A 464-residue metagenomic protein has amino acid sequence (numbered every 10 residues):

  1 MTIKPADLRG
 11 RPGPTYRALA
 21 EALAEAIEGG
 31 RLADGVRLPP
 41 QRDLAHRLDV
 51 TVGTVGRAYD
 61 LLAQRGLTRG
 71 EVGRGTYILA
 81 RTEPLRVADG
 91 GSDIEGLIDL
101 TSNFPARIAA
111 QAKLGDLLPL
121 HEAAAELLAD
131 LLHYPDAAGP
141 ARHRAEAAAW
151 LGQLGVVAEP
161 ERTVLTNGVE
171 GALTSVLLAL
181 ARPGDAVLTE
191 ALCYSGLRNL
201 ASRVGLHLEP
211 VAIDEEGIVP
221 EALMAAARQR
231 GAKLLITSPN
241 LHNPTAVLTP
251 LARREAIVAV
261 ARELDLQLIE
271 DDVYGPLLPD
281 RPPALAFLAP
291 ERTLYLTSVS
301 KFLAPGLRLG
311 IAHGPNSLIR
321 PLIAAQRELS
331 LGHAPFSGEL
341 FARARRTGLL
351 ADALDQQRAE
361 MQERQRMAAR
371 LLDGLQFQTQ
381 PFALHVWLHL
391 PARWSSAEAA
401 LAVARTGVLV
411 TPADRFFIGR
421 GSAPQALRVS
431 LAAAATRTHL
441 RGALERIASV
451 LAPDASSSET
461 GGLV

Functional and structural regions predicted by a protein language model:
M1-L127, L132, H143, I323 (+8 more regions): N-terminal basic, amphipathic alpha-helical segments
G73, A289-P321, H333-F336: Active-site PLP attachment segment
D130-L264, G275-L294, A452-D454, E459-L463: Conserved core of the PLP fold type I
T189, P210, L268-E270, V410-P412: Hydrophobic residues in well-ordered beta-strands that form the structural core
H313, W387-H389, S430-A432: Short hydrophobic/aromatic beta-strand micro-patches that form the beta-sheet surface supporting nucleotide- or nucleic
S317-P321, E339-Q356: Amphipathic alpha-helix from the class-I
R358-A369, F377-L390, A402: Conserved glycine-rich beta-strand-loop-beta hairpin in the small C-terminal domain of fold type I
